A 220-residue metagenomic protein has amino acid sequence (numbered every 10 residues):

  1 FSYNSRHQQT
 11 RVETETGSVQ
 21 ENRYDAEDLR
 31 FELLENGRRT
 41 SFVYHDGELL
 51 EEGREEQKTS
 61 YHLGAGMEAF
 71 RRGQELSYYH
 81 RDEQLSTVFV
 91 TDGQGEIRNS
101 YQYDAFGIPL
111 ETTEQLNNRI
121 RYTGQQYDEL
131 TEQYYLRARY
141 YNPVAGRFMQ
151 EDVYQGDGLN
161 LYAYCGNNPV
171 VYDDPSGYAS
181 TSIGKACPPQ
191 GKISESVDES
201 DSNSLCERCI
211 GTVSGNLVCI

Functional and structural regions predicted by a protein language model:
F1-Q8, Q20-L29, T40-E48, K58-G66 (+4 more regions): Aromatic-rich beta-strand edge motifs centered on tyrosine
N4, D25, D82, D92 (+4 more regions): Acidic active-site catalytic centers that drive phospho-/nucleotidyl reactions and related ester hydrolyses
S5, R11-G17, E32-R38, E51-E56 (+5 more regions): Beta-turn initiation residues at beta-strand->coil junctions
Q9, R30, L49, M67 (+6 more regions): Hydrophobic "anchor" residues
G73-R137, G166-Y172: A motif-centric feature for acidic-aromatic and gly/ser/thr-rich catalytic loops and repeats
L130-Q133, V144, N160: Structural motif
Y154-G158: Short linker/helix segments within small regulatory modules
V170, S176-I220: Low-complexity, glycine/serine/proline-rich disordered segments that function as export/translocation leaders
